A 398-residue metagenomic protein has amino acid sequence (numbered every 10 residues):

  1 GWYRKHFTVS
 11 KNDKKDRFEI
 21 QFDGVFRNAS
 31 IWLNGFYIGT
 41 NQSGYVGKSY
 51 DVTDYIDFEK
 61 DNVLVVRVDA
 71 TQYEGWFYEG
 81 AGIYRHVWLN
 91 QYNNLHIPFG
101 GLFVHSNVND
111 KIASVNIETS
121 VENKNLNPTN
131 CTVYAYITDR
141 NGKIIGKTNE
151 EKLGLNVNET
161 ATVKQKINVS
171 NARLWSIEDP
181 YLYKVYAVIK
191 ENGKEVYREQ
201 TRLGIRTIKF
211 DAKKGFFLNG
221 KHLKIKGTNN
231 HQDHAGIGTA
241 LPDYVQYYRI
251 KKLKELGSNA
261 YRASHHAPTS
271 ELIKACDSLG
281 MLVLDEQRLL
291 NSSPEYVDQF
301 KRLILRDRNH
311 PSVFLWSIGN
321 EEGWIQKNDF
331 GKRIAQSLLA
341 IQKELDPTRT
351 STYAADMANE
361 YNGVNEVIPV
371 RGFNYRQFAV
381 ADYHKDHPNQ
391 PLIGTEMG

Functional and structural regions predicted by a protein language model:
G1-G100, H105, K124-N125, T138-R140 (+2 more regions): Accessory beta-strand-rich segments of carbohydrate-active enzymes
L33, A113-L153, A161-Q165, A187: Beta-strand-rich binding/interaction modules
G35, V87, Y183, G220 (+3 more regions): Conserved, mostly hydrophobic/aromatic
V52-D54, K164-W175: Short, hydrophobic beta-strand segments
N90, K152-G154, R202-R206: Short beta-strand edge segments in extracellular beta-sheet folds
G101-F103, V185-E255, K274: N-terminal carbohydrate-binding accessory modules
S106-A113: Short, solvent-exposed loop/linker segments at the N-terminal edge of repeated beta-sheet extracellular domains
E118, Y244, I250-E255, A260-G398: Substrate-binding/catalytic cleft of secreted carbohydrate-active enzymes, primarily glycoside hydrolases
